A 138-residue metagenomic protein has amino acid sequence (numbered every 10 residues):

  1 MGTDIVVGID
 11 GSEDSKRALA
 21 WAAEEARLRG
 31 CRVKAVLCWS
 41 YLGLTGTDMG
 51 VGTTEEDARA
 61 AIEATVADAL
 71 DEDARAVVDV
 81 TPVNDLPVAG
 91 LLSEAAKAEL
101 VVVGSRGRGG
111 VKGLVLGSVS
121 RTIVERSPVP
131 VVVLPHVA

Functional and structural regions predicted by a protein language model:
M1, D14, L28, L70-V101 (+1 more regions): Structural beta-alpha unit
G2-G52: Small/aliphatic-rich secondary-structure junction motif
A18, A22, T65, L91 (+1 more regions): Aromatic/hydrophobic pocket-lining residues that form π-stacking "cages" and hydrophobic walls in ligand
K34-V36, D79-V83, V132: General small-molecule cofactor/ligand-binding pocket signal
G50-A61: A short acidic, glycine-rich active-site loop that binds or catalyzes chemistry on phosphate/adenosine moieties
I62-L70: A conserved short alpha-helical segment within the catalytic HATPase_c
A98-A138: Gly/Ser-rich helix-loop-strand patches that form or flank binding pockets for ribonucleotide-derived cofactors
